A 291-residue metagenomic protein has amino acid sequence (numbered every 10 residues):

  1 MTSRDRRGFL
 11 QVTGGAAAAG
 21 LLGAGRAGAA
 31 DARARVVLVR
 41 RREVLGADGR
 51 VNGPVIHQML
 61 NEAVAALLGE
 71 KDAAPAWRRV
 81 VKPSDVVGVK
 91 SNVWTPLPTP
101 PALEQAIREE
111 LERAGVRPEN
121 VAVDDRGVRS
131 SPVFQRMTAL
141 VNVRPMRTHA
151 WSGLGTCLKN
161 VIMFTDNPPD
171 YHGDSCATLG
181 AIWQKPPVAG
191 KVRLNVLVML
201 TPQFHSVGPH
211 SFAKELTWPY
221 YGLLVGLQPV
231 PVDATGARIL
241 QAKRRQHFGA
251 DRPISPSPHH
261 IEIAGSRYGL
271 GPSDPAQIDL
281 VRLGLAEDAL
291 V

Functional and structural regions predicted by a protein language model:
M1-V291: N-terminal and secondary-structure boundary signal
